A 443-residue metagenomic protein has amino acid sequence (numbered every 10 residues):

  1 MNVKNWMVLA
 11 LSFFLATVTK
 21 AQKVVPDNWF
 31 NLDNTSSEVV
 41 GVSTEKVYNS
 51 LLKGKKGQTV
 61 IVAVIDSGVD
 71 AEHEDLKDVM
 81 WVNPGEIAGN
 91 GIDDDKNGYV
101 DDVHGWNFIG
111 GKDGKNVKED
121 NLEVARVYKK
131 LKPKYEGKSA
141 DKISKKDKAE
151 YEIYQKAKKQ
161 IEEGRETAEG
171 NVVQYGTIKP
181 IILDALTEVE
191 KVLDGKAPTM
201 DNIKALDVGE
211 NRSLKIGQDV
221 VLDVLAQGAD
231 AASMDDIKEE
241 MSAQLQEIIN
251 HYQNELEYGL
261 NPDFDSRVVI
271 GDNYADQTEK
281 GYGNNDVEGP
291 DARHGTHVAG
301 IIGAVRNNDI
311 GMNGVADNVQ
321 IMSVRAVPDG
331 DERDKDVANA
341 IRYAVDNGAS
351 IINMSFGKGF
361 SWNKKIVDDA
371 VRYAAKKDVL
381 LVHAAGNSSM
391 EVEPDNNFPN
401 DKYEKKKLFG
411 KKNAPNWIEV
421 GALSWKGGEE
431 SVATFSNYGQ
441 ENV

Functional and structural regions predicted by a protein language model:
M1-K23: Bacterial Sec-dependent N-terminal signal peptides
V18-V39, V379: Sec-dependent signal peptide cleavage junction
N49-I61, V69-R333, K412-N416, Y438-N442: Subtilisin-like serine protease catalytic core
D66, G386, V420: Active-site glycine-centered loops adjacent to acidic/histidine catalytic or metal-binding residues that shape
D263, V379, D401-V443: Extracellular S/T/G-rich loop segment that most often corresponds to the catalytic His/Ser-adjacent loop
N387-L408: Glycine-rich, charge-decorated loop segments at or immediately adjacent to ligand/cofactor-binding or catalytic sites
